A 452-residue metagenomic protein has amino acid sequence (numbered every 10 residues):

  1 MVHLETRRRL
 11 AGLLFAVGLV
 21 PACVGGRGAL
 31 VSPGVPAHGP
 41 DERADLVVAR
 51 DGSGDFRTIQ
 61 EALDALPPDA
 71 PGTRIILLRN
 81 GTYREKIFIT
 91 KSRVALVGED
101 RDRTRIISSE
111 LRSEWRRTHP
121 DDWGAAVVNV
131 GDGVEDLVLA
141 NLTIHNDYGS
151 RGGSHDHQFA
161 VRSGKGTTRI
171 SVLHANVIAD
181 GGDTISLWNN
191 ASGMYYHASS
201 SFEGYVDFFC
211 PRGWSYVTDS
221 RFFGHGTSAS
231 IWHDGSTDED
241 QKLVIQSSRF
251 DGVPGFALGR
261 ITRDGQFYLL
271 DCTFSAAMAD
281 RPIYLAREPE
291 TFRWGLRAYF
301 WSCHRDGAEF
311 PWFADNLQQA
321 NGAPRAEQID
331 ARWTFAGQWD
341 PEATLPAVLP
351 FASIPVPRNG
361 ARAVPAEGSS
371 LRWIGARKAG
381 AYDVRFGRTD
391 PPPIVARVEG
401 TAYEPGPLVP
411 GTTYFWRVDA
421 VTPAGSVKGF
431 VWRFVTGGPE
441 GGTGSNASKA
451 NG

Functional and structural regions predicted by a protein language model:
V2-V17: N-terminal secretory signal peptides and thylakoid transit peptides that target proteins across membranes
L30-P350: Sequence-level preference for short, compositionally simple segments enriched in small aliphatic or small polar residues
G368-K378: Conserved aromatic anchor
A379-P392: Extracellular low-complexity, O-glycosylation-prone stalks/linkers
I394-E399: Short beta-strand segments within Ig-like beta-sandwich modules, predominantly Fibronectin type-III
G406-T413: Surface-exposed, short loops/turns at beta-strand junctions within beta-sandwich domains
P410, P423-P439: Extracellular fibronectin type III
